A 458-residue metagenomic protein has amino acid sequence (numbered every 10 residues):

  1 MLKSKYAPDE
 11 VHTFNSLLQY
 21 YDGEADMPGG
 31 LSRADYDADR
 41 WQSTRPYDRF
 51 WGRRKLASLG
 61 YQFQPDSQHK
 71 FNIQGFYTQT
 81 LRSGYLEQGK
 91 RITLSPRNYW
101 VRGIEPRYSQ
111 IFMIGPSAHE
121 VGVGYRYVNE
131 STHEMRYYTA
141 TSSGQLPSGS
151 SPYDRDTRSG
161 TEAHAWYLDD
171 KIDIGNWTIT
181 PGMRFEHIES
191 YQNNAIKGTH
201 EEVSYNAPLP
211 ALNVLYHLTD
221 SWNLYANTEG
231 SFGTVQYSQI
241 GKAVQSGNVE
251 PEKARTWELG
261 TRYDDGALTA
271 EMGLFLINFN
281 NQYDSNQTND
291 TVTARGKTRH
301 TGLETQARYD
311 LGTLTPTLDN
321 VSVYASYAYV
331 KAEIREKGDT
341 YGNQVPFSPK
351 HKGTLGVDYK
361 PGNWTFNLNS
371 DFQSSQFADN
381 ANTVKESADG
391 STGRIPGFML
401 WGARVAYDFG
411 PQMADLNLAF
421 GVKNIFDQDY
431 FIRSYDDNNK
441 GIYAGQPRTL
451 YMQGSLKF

Functional and structural regions predicted by a protein language model:
M1, R40-Y47, G60, Q88-P96 (+9 more regions): Extracellular loop and loop/strand-boundary signature of outer-membrane beta-barrel proteins
M1-M27, R49-Q64, G115: Transmembrane beta-barrel wall of Gram-negative outer-membrane proteins
D9, Q19, I114-G122, R126-V128 (+3 more regions): Structural signature of Gram-negative outer-membrane beta-barrels, strongest in the C-terminal barrel of TonB-dependent
Y20-E24, F63, Y77-L81, Q110 (+13 more regions): Transmembrane beta-strands of outer-membrane beta-barrel pores
G60-Q64, Q68-L86, H133-R136, H217 (+7 more regions): Membrane-embedded beta-barrel scaffold of Gram-negative outer-membrane proteins
P65-L168, I172, G302: Replace "related TpsB outer-membrane translocases also match" with "some related outer-membrane beta-barrels such as
Y108, I114-A118, I179, A267-T269 (+4 more regions): Gram-negative outer-membrane beta-barrel transporters
V121, W166-L168, L212, A226 (+4 more regions): Conserved C-terminal beta-signal and adjacent last beta-strands/turns of outer-membrane beta-barrel proteins
